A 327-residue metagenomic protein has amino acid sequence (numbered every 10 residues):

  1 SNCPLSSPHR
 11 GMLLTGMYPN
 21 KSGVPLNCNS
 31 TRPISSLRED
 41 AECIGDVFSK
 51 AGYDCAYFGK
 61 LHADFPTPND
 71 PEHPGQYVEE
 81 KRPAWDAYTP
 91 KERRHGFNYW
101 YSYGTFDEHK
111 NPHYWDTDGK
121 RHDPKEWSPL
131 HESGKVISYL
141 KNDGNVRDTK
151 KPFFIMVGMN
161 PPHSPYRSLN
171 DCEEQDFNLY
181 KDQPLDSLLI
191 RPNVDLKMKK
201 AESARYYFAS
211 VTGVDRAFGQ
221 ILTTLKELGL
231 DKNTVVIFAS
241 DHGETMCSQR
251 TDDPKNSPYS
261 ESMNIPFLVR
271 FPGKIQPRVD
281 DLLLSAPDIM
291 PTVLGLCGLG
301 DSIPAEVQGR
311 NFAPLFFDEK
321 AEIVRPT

Functional and structural regions predicted by a protein language model:
S1-T327: Formylglycine-dependent sulfatase
